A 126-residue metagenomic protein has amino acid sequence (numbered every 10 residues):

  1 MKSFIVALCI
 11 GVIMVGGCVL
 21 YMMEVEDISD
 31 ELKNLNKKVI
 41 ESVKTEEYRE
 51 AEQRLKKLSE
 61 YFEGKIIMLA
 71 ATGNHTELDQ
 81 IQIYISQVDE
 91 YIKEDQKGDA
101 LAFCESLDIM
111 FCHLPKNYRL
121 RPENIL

Functional and structural regions predicted by a protein language model:
M1-F4: Positively charged n-region of N-terminal signal peptides that target proteins for export
V6-L20: Hydrophobic membrane-insertion alpha-helices, especially the h-region of bacterial N-terminal signal peptides
V15-C18, V39, V88: Alpha-helical transmembrane segments of multipass membrane proteins
G17-K33: Transmembrane signal-anchor/signal-peptide helices with a preference for the extracytoplasmic
S29-N36, L55, I85: Hydrophobic faces of stable alpha-helices that mediate helix-helix packing
K33-E50: Short extracytoplasmic/periplasmic juxtamembrane "stem" segments immediately C-terminal to an N-terminal membrane anchor
R49-Y91: Extracytoplasmic/periplasmic/luminal assembly and interaction segments in envelope/secretory/respiratory proteins
T76-N124: Structured, soluble extracytoplasmic/luminal domains of envelope-associated proteins
